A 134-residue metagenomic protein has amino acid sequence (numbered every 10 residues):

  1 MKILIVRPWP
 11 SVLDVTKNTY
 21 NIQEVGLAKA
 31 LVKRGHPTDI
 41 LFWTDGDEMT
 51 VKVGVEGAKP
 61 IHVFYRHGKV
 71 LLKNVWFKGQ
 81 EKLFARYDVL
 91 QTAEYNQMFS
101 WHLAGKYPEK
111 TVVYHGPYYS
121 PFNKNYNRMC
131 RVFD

Functional and structural regions predicted by a protein language model:
M1-E48: N-terminal subdomain of nucleotide-sugar transferases
I3, V89-Q91, A104-P121: Active-site proximal beta-strand in glycosyltransferases
P10-V12, M98, T111-R128: A short, histidine- and acid-enriched strand-loop-helix "catalytic/donor-clamping" loop that lines the nucleotide-sugar
G26-K29, F84, N123-D134: Membrane-proximal helix-turn-helix segments that form the acceptor-binding/catalytic region of lipid-linked
G35, R86-D88, P108, F133: Short, well-ordered alpha-helix to beta-strand connector turns
G46-V51, P121-N123: Short, charged/polar "capping" segments at the starts of alpha-helices and the immediately preceding loops
G54-E81, T92-E94: A short, charged, and often flexible helix/loop element on the N-terminal side of the glycosyltransferase catalytic
Q80-M98, V112-V113: Short N-terminal targeting/anchoring amphipathic segment
